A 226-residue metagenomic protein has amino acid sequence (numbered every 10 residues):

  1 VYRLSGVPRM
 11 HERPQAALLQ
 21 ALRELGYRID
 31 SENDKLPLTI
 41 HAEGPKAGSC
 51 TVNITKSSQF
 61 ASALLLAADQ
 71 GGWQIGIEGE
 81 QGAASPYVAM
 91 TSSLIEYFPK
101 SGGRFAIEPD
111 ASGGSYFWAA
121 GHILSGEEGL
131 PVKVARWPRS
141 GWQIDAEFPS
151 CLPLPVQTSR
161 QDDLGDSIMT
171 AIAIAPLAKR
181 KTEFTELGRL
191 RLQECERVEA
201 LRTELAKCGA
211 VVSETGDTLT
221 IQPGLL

Functional and structural regions predicted by a protein language model:
V1-L226: Structural preference for solvent-exposed beta-strand-turn elements and adjacent flexible terminal/loop segments within
